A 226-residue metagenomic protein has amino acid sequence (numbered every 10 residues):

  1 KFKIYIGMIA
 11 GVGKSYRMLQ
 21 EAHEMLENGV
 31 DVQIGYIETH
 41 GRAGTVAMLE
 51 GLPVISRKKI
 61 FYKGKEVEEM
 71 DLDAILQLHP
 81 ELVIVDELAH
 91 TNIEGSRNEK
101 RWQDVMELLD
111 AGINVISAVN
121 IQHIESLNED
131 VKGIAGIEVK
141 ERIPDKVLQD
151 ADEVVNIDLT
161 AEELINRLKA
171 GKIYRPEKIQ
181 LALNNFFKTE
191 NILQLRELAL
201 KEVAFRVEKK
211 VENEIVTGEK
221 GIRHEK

Functional and structural regions predicted by a protein language model:
F2-Q77: Conserved P-loop
I6-S15, I93-S96, K220-K226: Short, glycine-rich nucleotide/cofactor-binding loops
D31, H79-L82, A111-S117: Loop/turn-to-beta-strand initiation segments
Y62-E87, N98-R101, A135-E138: Conserved RecA-like ASCE ATPase "motif II neighborhood" in helicase/translocase motors
E87-W102, S126-E129: Conserved ATPase-coupling elements of RecA-like P-loop NTPase cores
K100-N120, I143: Substrate-engagement module of ASCE P-loop NTPases
S117-Q180: Internal gly/pro-rich beta-alpha loop/helix module that stabilizes soluble enzyme cofactors or their anionic handles
I179-E225: Long, charged amphipathic helices and adjacent flexible linkers at domain junctions
